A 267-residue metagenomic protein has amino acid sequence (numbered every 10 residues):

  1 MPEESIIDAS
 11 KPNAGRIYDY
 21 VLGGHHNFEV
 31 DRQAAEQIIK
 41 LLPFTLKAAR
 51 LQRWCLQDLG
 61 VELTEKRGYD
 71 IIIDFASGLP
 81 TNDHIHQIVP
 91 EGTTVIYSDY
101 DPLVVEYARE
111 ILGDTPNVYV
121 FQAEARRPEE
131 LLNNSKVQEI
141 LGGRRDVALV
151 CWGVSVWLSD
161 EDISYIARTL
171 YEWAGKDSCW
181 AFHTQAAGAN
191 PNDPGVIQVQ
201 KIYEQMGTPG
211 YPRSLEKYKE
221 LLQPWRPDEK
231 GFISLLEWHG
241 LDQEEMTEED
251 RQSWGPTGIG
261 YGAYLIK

Functional and structural regions predicted by a protein language model:
M1-A123, R127-E129, N133-G143, Y171 (+1 more regions): Rossmann-like AdoMet
R126, V154-W157, Q185-N190: Short "lid" loop at the C-terminus of a central beta-strand within the Rossmann-like core of SAM-dependent
P128-L132, W157-L170: A short, conserved alpha-helix within the catalytic core of class I
L141-V156: Short SAM/SAH-binding signature in class I
A148-C151, A167, W173-A187: Conserved beta-strand signature within the Rossmann-like core of class I S-adenosyl-L-methionine
N192-M206: Short, glycine-/aromatic-enriched active-site segment of Class I SAM-dependent methyltransferases
T208-F232: Short alpha-helix
L241-K267: Core SAM-dependent methyltransferase catalytic element
